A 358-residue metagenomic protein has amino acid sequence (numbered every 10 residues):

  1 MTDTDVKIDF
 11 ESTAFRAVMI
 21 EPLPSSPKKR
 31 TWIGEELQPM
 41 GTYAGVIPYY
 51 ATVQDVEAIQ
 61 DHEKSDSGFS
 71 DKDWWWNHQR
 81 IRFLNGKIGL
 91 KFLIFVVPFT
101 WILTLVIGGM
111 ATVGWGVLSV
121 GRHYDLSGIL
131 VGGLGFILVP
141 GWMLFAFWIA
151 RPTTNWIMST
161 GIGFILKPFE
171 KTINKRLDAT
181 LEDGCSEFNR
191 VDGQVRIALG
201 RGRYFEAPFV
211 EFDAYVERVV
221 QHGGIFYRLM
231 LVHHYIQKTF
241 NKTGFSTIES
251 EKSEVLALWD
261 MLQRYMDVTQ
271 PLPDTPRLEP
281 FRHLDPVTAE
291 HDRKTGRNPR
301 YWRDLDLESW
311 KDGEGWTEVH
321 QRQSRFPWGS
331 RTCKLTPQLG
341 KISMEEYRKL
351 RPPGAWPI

Functional and structural regions predicted by a protein language model:
T2-D5, D9, T112, P353: Long, charge-dense tracts
D9-K72: Short, non-transmembrane cytosolic segments of multipass membrane proteins
G45, V232-T295: Canonical phosphoinositide-binding patch of PH/PH-like domains
V53-V97, G108-M110: Low-complexity, highly charged intrinsically disordered N-terminal segments that act as targeting/localization
R82-T180, R300-I358: Alpha-helical transmembrane spans
G184-Q194, A198-R201: Extended, Lys/Arg-enriched charged tracts that mediate electrostatic binding to polyanionic substrates
Q194-V195, G202-H222: Phosphoinositide-dependent membrane-docking surfaces
G224-M230: Short aromatic-glycine-enriched beta-strand elements
